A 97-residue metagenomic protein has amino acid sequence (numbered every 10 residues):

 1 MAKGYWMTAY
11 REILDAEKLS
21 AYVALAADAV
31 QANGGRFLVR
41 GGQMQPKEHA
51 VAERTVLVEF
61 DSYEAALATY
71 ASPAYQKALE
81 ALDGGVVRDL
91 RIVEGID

Functional and structural regions predicted by a protein language model:
M1-R54, D61-A71, E94-D97: Short S/T/G/P-rich N-terminal loop/turn motif that feeds into the first structured element of a domain
Y63-R91: C-terminal structural segments of small proteins and small subunits
